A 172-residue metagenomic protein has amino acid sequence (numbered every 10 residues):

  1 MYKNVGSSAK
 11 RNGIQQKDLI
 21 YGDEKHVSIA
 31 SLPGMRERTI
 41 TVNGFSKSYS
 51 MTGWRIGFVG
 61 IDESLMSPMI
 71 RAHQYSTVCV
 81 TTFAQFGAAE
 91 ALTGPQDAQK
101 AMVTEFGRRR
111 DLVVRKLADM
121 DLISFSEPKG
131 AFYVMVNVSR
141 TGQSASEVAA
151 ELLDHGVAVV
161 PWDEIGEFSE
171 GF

Functional and structural regions predicted by a protein language model:
M1-F172: PLP-dependent class I/II
